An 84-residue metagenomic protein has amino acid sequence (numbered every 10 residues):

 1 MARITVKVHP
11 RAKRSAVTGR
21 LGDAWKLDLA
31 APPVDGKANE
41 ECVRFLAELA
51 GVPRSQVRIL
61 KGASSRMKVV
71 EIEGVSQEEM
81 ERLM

Functional and structural regions predicted by a protein language model:
M1-A31: N-terminal first-folded block
A2-T5, R44-F45, Q56-I59: Intrinsically disordered, low-complexity segments enriched in polar/charged residues with Gly/Pro, especially when
A12, L29, P33-E40, M67: Residues at secondary-structure transition points
A16, K37, M80-R82: Short acidic, gly/pro-rich beta-turn/loop elements at beta-sheet edges and active-site/ligand-binding grooves
G19-G22, G36, G62, G74: Glycine-centered flexibility sites
E48-A50, R54-M84: C-terminal structural segments of small proteins and small subunits
